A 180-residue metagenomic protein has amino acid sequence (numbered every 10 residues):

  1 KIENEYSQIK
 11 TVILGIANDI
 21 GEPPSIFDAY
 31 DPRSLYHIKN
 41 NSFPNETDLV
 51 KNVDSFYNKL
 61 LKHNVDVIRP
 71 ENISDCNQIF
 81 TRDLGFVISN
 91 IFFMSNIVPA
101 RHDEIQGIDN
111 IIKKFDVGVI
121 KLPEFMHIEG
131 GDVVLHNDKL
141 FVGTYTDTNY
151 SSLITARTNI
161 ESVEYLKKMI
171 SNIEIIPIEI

Functional and structural regions predicted by a protein language model:
K1-I180: The feature marks the mature, well-folded catalytic cores of soluble enzymes
